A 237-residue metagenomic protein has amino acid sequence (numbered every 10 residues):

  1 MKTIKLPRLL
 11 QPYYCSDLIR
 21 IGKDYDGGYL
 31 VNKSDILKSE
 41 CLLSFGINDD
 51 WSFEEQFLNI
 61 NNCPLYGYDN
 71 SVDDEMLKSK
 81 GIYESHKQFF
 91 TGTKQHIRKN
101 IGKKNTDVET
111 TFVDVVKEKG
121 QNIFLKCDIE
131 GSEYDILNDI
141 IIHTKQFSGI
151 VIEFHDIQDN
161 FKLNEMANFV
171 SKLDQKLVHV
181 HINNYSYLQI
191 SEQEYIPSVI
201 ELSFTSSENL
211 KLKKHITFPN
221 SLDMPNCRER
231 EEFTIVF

Functional and structural regions predicted by a protein language model:
M1-Y14: N-terminal, Lys/Arg-enriched amphipathic/low-complexity engagement segments that precede the first folded domain
T3, G27, D50, N105 (+5 more regions): A structural signal for well-ordered alpha-helical scaffolds and beta->alpha junctions
L9-L10, Y25, E229: A general marker of short, structured functional hotspots
Y13-T110, D114, K119-G120, F154-D156: SAM cofactor-binding core of SAM-dependent methyltransferases, primarily the Rossmann-like beta-alpha-beta module
C41, N61-Y66, V115-C127, G131-F237: Conserved acidic-Pro-Pro-aromatic motif
